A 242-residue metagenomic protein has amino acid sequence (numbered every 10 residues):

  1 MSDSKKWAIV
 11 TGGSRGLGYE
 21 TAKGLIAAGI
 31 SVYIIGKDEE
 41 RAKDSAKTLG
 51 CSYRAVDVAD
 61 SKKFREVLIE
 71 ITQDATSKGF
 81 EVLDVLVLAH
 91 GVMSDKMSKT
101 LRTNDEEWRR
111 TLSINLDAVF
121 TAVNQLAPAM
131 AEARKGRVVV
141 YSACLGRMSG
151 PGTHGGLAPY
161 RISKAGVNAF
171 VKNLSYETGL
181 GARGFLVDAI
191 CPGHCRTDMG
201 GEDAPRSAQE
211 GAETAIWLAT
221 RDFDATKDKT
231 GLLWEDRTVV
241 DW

Functional and structural regions predicted by a protein language model:
K6, F80-L83, M97, M130-C144 (+1 more regions): Active-site loop of short-chain dehydrogenase/reductase
V10-T11, L88-A89, R137-A143, L186-C191: Structural signature of the Rossmann-like NAD(P)-dependent dehydrogenase/reductase core
S14-R15: Conserved glycine-rich cofactor-binding loop
A28-K43: Conserved glycine-rich Rossmann-like NAD(P)H-binding loop of the short-chain dehydrogenase/reductase
T48-K62: Rossmann-fold cofactor-recognition segment
V92, K99-D105, L112, R137-L180: Catalytic loop of short-chain dehydrogenase/reductase
G181, F185, A189-I190, G201-W242: C-terminal helical subdomain
